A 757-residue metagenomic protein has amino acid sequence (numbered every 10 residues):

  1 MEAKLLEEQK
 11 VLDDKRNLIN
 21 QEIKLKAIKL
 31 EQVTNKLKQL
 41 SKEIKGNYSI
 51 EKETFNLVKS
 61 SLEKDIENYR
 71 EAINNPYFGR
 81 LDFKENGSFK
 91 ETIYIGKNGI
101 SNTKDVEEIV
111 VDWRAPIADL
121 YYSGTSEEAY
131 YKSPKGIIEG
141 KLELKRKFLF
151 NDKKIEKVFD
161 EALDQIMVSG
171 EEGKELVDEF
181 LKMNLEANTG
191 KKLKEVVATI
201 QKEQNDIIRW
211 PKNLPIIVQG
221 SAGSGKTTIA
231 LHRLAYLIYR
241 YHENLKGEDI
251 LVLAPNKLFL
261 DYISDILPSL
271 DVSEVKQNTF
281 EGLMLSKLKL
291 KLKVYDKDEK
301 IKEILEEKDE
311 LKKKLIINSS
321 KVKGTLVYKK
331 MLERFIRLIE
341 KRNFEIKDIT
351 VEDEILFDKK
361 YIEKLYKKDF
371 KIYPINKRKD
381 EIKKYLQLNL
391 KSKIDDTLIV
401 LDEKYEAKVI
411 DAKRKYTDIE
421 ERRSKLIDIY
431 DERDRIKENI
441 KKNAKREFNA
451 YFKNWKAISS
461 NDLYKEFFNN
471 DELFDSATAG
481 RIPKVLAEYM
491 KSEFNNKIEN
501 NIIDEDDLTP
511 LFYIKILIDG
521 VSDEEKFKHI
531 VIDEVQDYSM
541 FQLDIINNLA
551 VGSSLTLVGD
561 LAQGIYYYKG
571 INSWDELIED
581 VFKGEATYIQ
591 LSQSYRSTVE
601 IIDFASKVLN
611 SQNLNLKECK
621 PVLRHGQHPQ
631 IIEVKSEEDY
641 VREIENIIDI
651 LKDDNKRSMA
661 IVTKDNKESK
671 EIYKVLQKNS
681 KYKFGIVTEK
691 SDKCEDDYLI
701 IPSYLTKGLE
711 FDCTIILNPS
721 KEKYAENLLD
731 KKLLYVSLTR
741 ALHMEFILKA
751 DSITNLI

Functional and structural regions predicted by a protein language model:
M1-E31, N74, N151, G170-L176 (+3 more regions): P-loop NTPase Walker
M1-V197, Q201, N205-D206, T754-N755: Extended, charged low-complexity regulatory segments
R80-D82, K157, I217, I229 (+2 more regions): A structural signal for short, well-ordered beta-strand segments and their strand-loop junctions that often border
F148-F150, E156, L231, R337 (+1 more regions): A positively charged, amphipathic N-terminal helix/segment that binds anionic biomolecules
D178-L185, S492-N495, E585-T587: Short glycine/proline-rich turn/loop motifs
K192, V196, K226-A230, I382 (+2 more regions): Phosphate/oxyanion-binding active-site loops and adjacent basic polyanion-contact surfaces
R240-I530, D537-I545: Alpha-helical nucleic-acid-binding subdomain of P-loop helicases immediately C-terminal to the Walker A/P-loop
D265, S269-S273, N278-L285, K289-K300 (+3 more regions): Conserved helicase motor core of SF1/SF2 NTP-dependent helicases
